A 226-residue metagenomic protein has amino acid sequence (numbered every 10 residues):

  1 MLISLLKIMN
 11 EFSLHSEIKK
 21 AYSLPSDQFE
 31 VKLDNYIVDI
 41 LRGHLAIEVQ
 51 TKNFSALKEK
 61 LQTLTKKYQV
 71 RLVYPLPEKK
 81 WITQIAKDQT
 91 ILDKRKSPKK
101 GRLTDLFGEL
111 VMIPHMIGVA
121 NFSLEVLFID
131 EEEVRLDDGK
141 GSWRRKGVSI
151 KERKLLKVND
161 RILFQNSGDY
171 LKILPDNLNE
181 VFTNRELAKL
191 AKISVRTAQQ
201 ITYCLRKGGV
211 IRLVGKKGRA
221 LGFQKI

Functional and structural regions predicted by a protein language model:
M1-I37: Acidic-basic catalytic patches of nuclease active cores, encompassing PD-(D/E)XK and other metal-cofactor nuclease
V38-N53, L57, L64: Conserved catalytic cores of phosphodiester-cleaving nucleases, focusing on short active-site segments
Q69-I113: Long, charge-dense
K94-Q165: Long, low-complexity, charged/polar intrinsically disordered regions in eukaryotic proteins
L178-A191: Short acidic, hydrophobic short linear motifs in intrinsically disordered regions
I193-R206: Short amphipathic alpha-helical interaction segments
R206-K217: A short, conserved structural fragment
K216-I226: Short, cationic-aromatic polyanion-contact patches
